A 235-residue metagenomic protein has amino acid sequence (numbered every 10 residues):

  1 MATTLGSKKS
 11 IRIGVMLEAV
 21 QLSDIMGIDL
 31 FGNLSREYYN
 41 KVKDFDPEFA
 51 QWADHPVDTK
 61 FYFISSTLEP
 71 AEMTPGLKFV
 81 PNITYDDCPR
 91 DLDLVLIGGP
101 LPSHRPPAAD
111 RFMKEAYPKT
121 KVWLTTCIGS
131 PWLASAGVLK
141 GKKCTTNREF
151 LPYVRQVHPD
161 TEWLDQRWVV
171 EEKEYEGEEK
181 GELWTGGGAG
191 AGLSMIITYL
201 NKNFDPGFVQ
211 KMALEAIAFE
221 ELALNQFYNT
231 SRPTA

Functional and structural regions predicted by a protein language model:
A2-Q21, D29-K41, V57, N82-A235: Active-site-adjacent pocket-lining segments in enzyme domains
N40-F79: N-terminal beta-loop-helix "entrance" segment that forms/cooperates in small-molecule cofactor or anionic ligand
